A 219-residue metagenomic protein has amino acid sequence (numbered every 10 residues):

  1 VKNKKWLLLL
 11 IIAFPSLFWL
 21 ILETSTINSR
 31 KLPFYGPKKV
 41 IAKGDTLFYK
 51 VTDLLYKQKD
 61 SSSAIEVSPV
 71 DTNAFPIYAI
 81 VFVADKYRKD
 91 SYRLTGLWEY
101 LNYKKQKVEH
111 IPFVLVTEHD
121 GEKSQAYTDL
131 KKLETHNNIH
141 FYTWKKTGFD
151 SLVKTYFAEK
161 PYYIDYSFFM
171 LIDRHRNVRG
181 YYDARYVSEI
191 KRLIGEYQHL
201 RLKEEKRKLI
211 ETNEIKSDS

Functional and structural regions predicted by a protein language model:
V1, P76-Y78, T95-W98, I111-P112 (+7 more regions): Eukaryotic scaffold repeat domains enriched in small/polar residues
V1-K57: N-terminal targeting signals for export/organelle localization
D45-T46, S61, T72, S151 (+1 more regions): Coil residues (strongly favoring Ser/Thr
K59-S61, R174: Short, ordered coil/turn segments that flank beta-strands lining enzyme active or ligand-binding pockets
S63-N102, P112-V116: Short active-site neighborhood of thiol/selenol oxidoreductases, capturing the structured segment around
D85-D90, D120-K123, V187: Short acidic, S/G/P-rich loop/turn micro-motifs used as interaction or catalytic elements
F113-V114, E122-Y166: Short, internal strand/loop/helix patches that form the active-site neighborhood or redox-interaction surface
Y163-S219: Thiol-/selenol-based redox modules, centered on thioredoxin-like and closely related oxidoreductase domains
